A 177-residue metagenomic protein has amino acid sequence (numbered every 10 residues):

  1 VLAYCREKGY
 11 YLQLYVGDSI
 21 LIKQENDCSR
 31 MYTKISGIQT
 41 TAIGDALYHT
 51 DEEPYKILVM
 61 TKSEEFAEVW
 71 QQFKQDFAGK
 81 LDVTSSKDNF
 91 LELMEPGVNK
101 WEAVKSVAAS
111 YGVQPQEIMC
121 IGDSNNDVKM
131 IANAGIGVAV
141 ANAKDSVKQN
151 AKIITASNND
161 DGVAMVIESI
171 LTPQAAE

Functional and structural regions predicted by a protein language model:
Y4-I121, M130: Conserved acidic, metal-coordinating active-site core of Asp-based, Mg2+-dependent phosphoryl-transfer enzymes
E92-E177: Mg2+-dependent phosphoryl-transfer enzymes with acidic/Ser/Thr/Gly-rich catalytic loops
